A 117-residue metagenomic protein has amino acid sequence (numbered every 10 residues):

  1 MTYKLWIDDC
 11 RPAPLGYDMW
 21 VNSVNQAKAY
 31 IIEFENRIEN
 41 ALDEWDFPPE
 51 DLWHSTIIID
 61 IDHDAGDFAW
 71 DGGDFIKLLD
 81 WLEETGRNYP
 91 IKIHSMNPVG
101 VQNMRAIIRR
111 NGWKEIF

Functional and structural regions predicted by a protein language model:
M1-F117: Catalytic phosphate/metal-binding cores of nucleic-acid and nucleotide-processing enzymes, i.e., regions that mediate
